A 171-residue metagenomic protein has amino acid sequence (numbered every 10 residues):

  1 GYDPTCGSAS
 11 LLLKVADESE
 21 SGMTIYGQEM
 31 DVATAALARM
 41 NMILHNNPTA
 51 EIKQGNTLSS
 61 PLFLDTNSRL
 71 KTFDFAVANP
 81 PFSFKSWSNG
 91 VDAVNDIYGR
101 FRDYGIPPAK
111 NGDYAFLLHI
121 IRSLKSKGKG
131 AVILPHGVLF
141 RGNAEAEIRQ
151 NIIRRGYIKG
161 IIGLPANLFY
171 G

Functional and structural regions predicted by a protein language model:
G1-A78, S83-D92, R100-D103, Y114-A115 (+3 more regions): Conserved S-adenosyl-L-methionine
Y98-L124: Glycine-rich S-adenosyl-L-methionine
L124-G130: Short glycine-dipeptide loop
L134-P135, L164: A secondary-structure boundary/capping signal
Y157-N167: Conserved S-adenosyl-L-methionine
F169-G171: Flexible, glycine-/basic-rich loop-and-beta segments that form/coincide with the SAM-dependent methyltransferase
